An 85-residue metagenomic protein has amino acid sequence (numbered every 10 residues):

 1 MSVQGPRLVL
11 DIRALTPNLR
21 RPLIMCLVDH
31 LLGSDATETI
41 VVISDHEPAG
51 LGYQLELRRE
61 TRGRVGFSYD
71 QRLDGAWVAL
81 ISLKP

Functional and structural regions predicted by a protein language model:
M1-D35: An N-terminal amphipathic alpha-helical segment
V3-G5, E60-R62, R72-D74: A generic structural signal for short, non-catalytic loop/turn and secondary-structure boundary residues
V9, T39, V78: A residue-level signal for beta-strand positions that form part of recognition/binding surfaces within mature
N18-L23, G50, G75-W77: Residues in flexible loops and secondary-structure boundaries
L27-A36, I40-Y69: Short, hydrophobic/π-rich interface segment
R64-P85: C-terminal edge-of-domain segments
